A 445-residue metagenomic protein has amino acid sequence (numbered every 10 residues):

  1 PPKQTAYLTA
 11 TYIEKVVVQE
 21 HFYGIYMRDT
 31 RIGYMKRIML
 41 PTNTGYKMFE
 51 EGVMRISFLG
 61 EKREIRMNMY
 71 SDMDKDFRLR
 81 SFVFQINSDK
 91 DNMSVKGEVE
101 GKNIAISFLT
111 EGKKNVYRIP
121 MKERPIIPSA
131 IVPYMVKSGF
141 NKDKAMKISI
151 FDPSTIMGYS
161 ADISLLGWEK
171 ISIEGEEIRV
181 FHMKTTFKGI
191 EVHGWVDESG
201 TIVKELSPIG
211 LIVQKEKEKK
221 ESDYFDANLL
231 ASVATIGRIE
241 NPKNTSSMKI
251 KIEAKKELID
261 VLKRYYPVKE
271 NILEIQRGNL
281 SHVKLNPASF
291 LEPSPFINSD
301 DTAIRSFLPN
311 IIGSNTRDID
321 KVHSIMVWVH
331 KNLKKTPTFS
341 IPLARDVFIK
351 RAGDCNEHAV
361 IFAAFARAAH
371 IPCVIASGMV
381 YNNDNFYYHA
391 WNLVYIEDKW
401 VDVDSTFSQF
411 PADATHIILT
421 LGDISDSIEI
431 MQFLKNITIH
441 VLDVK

Functional and structural regions predicted by a protein language model:
P1-G101, F108-G112, V136-H282, S427-M431 (+1 more regions): Acidic, serine/threonine-rich low-complexity disordered tracts
T11-V18, M121-V132, K144-A145, K334-I341: Short N-terminal helix-initiation segments at or just after the protein's N-terminus
D29, K321-I325, R351-A366: Active-site nucleophilic cysteine motif
T44, K75-R80, N103-I106, E123-P133 (+2 more regions): Short, surface-exposed linear segments at secondary-structure transitions and domain or protein termini
T110-I131, I325: Acidic/charged, solvent-exposed loop-and-adjacent secondary-structure segments enriched in E/D, K/R, S/T, and G/P
P128-S129, K284-G353, D423-I428, L434-K445: Secondary-structure boundary elements
E174-H182, K188-I190, G194, S199-T201 (+2 more regions): Hydrophobic/aromatic-rich core segments of domains that either
L230, R264-K269, K284-P293, T406-F410: Short intrinsically disordered coil segments
